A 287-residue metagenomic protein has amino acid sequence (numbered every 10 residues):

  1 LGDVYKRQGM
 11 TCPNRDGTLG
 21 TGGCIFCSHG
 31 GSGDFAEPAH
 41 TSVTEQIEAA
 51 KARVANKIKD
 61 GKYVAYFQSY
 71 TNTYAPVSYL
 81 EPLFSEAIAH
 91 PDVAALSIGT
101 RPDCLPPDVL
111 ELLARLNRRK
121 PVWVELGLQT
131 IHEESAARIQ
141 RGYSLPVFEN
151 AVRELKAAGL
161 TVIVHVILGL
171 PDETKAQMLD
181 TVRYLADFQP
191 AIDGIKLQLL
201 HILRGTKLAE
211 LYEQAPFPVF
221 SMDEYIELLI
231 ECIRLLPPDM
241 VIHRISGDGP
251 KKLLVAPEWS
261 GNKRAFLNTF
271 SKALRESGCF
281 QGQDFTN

Functional and structural regions predicted by a protein language model:
L1-Y5: Short, small-residue-biased leader/transition segments that mark boundaries at the very start of proteins
T11-S32: Local cysteine-cluster metal-coordination motifs and their immediate loop/turn environment, predominantly Fe-S cluster
C24, A87-V93, D180-I195, K272-G278: Structural recognition of alpha->loop->beta junctions
G30-A50, V54-V77, D92-L105, P121-V147 (+1 more regions): Core AdoMet radical
A55-N56, F84-P91, L113-P121, R153-A157 (+1 more regions): Acidic (Asp/Glu)-rich catalytic clusters
V77-S85, P106-R115: Distinct, well-ordered alpha-helical segments
P146-T206, D223-S246: Conserved C-terminal portion of the radical SAM core fold that forms the substrate/S-adenosylmethionine-binding
H201-N287: Auxiliary Fe-S-binding modules of radical SAM enzymes
